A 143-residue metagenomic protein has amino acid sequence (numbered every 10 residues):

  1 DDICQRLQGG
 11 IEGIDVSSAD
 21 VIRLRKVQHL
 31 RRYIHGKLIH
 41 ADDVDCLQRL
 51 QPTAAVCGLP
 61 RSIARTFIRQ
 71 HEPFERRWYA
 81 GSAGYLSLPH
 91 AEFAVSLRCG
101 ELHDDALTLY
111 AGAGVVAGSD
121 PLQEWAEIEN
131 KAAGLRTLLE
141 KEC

Functional and structural regions predicted by a protein language model:
D2-R69, E140-C143: Contiguous alpha-helical scaffold segments within structured protein domains that host functional hotspots
C57-I63, F67-C143: Glycine-rich, small/acidic residue-mixed loop/short-helix segments
